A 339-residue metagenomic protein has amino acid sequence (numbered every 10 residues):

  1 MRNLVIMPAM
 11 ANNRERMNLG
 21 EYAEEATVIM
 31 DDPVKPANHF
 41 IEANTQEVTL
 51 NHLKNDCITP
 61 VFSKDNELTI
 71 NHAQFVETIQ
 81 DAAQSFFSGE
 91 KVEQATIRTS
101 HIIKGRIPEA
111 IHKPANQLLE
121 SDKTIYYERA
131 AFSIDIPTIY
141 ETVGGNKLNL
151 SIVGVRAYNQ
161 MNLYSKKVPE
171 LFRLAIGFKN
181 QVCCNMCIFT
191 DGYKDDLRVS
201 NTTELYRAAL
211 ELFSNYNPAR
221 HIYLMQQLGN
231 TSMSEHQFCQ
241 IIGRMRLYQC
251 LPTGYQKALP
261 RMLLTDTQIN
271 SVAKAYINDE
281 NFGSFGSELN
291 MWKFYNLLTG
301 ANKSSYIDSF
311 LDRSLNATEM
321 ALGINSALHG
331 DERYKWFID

Functional and structural regions predicted by a protein language model:
M1-Q80, F87-S88, R98: Feature for intrinsically disordered/low-complexity regulatory segments and propeptides
M1-V34, P114-D339: Intrinsically disordered, low-complexity regions enriched in serine/threonine
S85-T124, R129-A131: A short acidic/basic microdomain associated with nuclease active sites
